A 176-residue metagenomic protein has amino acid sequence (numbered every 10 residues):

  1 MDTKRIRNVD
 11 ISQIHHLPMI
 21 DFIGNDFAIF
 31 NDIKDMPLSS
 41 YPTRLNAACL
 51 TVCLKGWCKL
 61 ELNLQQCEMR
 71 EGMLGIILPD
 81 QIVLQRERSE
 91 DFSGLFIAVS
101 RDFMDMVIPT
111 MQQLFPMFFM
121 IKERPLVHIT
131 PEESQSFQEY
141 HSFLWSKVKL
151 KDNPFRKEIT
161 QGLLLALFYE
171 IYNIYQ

Functional and structural regions predicted by a protein language model:
M1-E61, Q65-C67: Generic protein-terminus/edge-of-domain signal
D2-D21, R86-L150, Y169: A hydrophobic/aromatic-rich effector-binding and dimerization subdomain of bacterial HTH-type transcriptional regulators
C53-K55, L78, R88: A short, compositionally biased micro-patch
L64-L78: Short acidic-glycine-tyrosine-enriched beta hairpin
G75, P79-Q85, M104: Histidine-centered metal-chelating micro-motifs
K151-I159, Y172-Q176: Short, Lys/Arg-enriched, Trp-marked, Pro/Gly-tolerant hinge/linker segments that flank
L164, F168-Y172: Short, amphipathic alpha-helical segments that act as regulatory/interfacial helices in nucleotide-processing proteins
